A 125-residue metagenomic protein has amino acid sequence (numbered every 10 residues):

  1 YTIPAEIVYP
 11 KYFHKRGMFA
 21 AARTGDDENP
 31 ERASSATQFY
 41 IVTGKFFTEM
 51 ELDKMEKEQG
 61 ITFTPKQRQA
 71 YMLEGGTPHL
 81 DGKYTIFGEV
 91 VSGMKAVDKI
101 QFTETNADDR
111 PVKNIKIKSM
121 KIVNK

Functional and structural regions predicted by a protein language model:
Y1-K125: Cross-family detector of peptidyl-prolyl cis-trans isomerase
